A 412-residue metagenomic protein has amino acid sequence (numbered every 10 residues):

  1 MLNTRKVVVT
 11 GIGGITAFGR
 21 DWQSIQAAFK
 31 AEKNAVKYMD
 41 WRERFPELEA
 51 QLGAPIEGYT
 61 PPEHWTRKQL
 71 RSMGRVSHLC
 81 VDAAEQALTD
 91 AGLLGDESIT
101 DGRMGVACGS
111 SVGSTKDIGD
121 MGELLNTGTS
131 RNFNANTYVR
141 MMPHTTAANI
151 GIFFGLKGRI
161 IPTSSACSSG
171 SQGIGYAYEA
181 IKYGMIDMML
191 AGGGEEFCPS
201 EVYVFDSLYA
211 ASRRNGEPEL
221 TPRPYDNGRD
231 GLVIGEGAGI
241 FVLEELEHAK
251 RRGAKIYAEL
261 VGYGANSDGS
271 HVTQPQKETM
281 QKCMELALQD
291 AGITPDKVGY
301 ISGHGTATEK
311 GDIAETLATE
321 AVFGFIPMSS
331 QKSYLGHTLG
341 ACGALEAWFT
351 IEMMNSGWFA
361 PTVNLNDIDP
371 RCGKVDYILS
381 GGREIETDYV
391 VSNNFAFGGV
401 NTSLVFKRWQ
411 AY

Functional and structural regions predicted by a protein language model:
M1-Q69, E247-E259, W348-T362, T402 (+1 more regions): ACP-dependent fatty acid/polyketide chain-elongation machinery
K6-T10, N34-Y38, G216-A291, G299-Y300 (+1 more regions): Condensing-enzyme catalytic core mediating Claisen C-C bond formation in acyl metabolism
V9, S24, K30-S165, G194-V202 (+1 more regions): Conserved beta-ketoacyl condensing-enzyme motif
G11, F29, A84, V106 (+10 more regions): Conserved small-residue
Q23-K30, K116-R131, A180-Y183, V204-N215 (+3 more regions): A glycine- and small-aliphatic-rich helix-loop capping segment at beta-alpha/alpha-beta transitions that lines
Y38, M185-D230, Y263-K277, G303-D312 (+1 more regions): Acyl-CoA/ACP chain-elongation machinery
C80-L93, P143-G194, V233-A254, T338-F359 (+1 more regions): Active-site-proximal alpha-helical scaffold in enzymes
T127-N134, G175, E179, E196-R251 (+2 more regions): Glycine-/small-residue-rich "gating" segment that lines the acyl/pantetheine channel and substrate pocket
